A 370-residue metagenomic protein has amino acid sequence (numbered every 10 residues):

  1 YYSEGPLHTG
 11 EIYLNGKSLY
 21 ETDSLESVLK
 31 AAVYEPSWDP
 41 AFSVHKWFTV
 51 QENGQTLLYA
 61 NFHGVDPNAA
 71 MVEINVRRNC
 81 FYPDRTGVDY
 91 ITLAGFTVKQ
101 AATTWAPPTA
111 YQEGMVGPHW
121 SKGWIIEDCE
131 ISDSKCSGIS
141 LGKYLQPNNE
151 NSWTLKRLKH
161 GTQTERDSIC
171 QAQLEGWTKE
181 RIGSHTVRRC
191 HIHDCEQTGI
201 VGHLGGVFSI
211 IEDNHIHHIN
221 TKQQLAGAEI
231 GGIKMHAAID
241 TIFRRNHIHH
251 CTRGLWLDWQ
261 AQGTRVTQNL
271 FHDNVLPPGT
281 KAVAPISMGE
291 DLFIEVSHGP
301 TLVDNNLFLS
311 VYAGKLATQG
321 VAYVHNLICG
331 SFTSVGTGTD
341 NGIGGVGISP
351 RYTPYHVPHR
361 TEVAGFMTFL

Functional and structural regions predicted by a protein language model:
Y1-W120, I125, E130-S132, S140 (+1 more regions): Extracellular polysaccharide-degrading/modifying enzymes targeting complex plant/algal/animal polysaccharides
F81, T103-H119, K135-L370: Glycine- and acidic/polar-rich repeat regions and solenoidal domains
